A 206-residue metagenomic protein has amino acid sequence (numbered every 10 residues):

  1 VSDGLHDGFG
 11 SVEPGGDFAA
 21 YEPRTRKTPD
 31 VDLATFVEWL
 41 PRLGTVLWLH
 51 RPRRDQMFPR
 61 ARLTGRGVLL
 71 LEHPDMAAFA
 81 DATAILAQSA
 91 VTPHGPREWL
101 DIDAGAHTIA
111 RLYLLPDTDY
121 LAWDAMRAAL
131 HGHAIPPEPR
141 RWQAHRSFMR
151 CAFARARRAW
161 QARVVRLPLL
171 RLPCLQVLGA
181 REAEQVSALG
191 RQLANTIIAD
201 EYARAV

Functional and structural regions predicted by a protein language model:
V1-V206: Eukaryotic intrinsically disordered, low-complexity regulatory linkers and tails enriched in Ser/Thr/Pro
